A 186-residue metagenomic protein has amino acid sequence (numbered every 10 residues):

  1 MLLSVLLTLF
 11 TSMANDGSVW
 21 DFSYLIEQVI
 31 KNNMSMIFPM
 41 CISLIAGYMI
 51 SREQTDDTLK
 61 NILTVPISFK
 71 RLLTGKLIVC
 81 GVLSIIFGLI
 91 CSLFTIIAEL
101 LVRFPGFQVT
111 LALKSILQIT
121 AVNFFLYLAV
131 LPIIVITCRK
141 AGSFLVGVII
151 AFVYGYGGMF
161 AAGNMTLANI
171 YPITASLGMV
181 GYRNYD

Functional and structural regions predicted by a protein language model:
M1, K76-L77, V148-F152: Residue-level recognition of transmembrane alpha-helices in multi-pass small-molecule transporters/permeases
M1-L2, S68, G142-F144: Short loop-to-helix capping motifs
L3-C41, T74-R139: Secretory targeting signals
L7-I26, V148-D186: Terminal transmembrane helical anchor/hairpin motif
A46, D57-T58, P132, P172-A175: Hydrophobic alpha-helical segments typical of transmembrane helices and their membrane-interface/capping positions
M49-G81: Helix-loop-helix units of permease transmembrane domains in multi-pass membrane transporters, especially ABC
I50, L59, F94, A98 (+3 more regions): Hydrophobic alpha-helical interface/terminus motif in multipass membrane transporters
F125-M159: Functionally important transmembrane alpha-helices
